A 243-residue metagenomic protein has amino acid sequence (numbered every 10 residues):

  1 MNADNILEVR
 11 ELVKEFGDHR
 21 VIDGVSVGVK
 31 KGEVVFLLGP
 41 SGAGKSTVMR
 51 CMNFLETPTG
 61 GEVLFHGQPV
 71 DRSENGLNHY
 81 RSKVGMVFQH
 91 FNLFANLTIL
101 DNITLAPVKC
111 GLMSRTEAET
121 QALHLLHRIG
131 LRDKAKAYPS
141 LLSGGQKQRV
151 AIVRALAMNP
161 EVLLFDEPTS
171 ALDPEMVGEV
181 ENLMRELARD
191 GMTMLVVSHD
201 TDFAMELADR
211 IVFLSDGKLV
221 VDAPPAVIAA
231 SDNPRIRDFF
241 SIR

Functional and structural regions predicted by a protein language model:
D4-L7, K14-A208, F213-D216, V220-V221: ABC family nucleotide-binding domain
D216, A226-R243: C-terminal boundary and immediately downstream tail of ABC-type ATPase nucleotide-binding domains
